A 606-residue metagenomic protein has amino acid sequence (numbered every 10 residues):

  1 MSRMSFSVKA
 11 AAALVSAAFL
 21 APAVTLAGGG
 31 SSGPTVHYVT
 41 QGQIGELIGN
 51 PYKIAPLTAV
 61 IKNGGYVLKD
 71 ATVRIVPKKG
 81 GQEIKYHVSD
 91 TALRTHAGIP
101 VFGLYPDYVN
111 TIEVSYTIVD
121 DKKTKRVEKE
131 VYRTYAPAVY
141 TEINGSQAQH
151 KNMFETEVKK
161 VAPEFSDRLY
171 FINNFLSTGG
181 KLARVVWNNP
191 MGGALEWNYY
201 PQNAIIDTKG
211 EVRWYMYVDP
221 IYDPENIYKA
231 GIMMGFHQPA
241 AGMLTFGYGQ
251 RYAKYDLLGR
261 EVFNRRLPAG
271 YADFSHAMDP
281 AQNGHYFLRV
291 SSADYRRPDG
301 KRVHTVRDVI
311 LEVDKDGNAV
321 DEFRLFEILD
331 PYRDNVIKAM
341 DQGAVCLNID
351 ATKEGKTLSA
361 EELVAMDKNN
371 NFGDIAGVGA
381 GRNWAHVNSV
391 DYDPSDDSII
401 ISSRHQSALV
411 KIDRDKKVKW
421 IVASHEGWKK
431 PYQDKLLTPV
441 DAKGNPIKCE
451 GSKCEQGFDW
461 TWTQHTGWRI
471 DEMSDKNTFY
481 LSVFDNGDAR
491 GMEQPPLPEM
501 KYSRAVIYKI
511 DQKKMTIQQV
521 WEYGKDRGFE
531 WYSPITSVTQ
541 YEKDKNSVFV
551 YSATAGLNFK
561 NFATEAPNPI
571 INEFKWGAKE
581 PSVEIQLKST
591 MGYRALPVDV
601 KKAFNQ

Functional and structural regions predicted by a protein language model:
S2-L26: Gram-negative bacterial Sec-dependent N-terminal signal peptides
G28-K78, D90, R94-G98, F102 (+1 more regions): Histidine-/acidic-rich catalytic cores in large beta-rich domains
G80-V88: Low-complexity "stalk/linker" and mucin-like segments enriched in Ser/Thr/Pro/Ala/Gly
